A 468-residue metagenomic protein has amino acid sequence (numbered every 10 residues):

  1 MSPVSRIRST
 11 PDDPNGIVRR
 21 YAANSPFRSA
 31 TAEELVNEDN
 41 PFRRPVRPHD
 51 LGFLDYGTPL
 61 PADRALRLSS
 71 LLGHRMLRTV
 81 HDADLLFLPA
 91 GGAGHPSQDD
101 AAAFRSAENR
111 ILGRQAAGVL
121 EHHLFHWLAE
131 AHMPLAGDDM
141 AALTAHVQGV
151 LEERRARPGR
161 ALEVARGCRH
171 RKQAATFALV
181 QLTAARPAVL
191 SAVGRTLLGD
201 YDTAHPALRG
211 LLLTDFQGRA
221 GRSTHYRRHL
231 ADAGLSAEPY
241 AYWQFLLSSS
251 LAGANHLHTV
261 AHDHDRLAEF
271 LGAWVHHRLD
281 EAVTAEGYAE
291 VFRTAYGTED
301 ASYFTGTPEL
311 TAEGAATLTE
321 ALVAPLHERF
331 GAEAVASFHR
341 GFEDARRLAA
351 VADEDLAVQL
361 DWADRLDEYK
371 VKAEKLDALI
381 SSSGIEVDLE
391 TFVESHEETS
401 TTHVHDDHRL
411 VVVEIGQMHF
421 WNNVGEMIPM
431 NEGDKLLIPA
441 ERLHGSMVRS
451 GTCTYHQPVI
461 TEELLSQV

Functional and structural regions predicted by a protein language model:
S2-E368, K435, M447: Non-heme di-metal
E130-P134, D138, E354-T402: A short, N-terminal "cap"/entry segment at the start of jelly-roll beta-barrel domains of the cupin/DSBH fold
R222, H403-H405, H444: Histidine-centered divalent metal-coordination motifs
S382-G384, H405, M430, S450: A generic fold-level signal
V404, L410-E432, R442: A short beta-strand-loop-beta hairpin characteristic of the jelly-roll/cupin
L410, L437, G451-V468: A short hydrophobic beta-strand segment most commonly corresponding to one strand of the jelly-roll/cupin
P429-S450, V459-I460: Conserved metal-binding segment of the jelly-roll/cupin
